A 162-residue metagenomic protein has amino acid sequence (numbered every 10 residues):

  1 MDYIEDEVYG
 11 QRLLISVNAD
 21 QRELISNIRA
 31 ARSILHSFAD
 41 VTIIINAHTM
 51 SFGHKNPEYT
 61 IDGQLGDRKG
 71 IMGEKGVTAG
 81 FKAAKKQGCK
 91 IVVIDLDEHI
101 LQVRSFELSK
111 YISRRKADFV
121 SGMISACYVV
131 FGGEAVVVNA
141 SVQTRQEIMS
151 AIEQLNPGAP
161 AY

Functional and structural regions predicted by a protein language model:
M1-T49, I71-Y162: Metal-dependent nuclease catalytic core centered on acidic motifs
M50-E58: Beta-rich nucleic-acid/ligand-interaction surfaces
Y59-G70: Conserved catalytic cores of phosphodiester-cleaving nucleases, focusing on short active-site segments
